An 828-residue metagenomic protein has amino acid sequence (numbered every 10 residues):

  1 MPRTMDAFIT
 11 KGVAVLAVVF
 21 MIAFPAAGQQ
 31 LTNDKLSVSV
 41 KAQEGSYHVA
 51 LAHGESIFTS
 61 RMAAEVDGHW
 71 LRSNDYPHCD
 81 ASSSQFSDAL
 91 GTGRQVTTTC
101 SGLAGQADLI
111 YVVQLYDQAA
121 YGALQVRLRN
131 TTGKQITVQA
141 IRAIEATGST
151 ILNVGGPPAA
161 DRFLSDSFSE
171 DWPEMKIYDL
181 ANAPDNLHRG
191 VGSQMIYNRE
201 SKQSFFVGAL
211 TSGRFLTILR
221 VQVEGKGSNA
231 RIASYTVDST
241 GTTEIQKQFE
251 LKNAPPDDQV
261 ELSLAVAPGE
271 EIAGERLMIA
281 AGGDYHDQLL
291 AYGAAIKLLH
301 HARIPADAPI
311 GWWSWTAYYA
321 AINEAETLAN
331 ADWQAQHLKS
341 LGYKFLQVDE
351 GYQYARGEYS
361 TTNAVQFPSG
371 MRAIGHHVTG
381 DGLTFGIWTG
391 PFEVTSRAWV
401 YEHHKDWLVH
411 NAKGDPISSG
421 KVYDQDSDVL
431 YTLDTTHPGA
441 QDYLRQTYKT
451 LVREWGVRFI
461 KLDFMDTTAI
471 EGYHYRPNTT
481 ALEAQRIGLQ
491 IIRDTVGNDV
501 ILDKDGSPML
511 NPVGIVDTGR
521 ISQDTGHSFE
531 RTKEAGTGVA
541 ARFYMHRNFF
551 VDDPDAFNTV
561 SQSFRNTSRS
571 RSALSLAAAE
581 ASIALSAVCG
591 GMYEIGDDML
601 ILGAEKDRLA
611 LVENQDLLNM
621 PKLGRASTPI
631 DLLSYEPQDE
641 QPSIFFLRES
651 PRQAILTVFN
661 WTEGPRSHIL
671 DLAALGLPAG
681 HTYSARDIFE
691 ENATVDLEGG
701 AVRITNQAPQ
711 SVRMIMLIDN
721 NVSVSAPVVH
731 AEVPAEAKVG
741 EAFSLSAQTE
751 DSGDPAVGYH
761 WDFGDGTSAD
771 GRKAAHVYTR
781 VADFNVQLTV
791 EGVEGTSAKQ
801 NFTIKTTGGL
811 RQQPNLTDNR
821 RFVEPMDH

Functional and structural regions predicted by a protein language model:
Q29-L103, V112: Acidic-aromatic substrate-binding/catalytic surfaces of carbohydrate-active enzymes
Q30-T32, G102-L103, T131, A143 (+2 more regions): Beta-strand-rich recognition/accessory modules
D117-A181, N186-L187, T796: Acidic (Asp/Glu-rich), glycine- and aromatic
A308-K449, W455-Y475: Aromatic-lined carbohydrate-binding/catalytic grooves of carbohydrate-active enzymes
E402-D442, Q446, I487-L602: Glycan-recognition surfaces
S586-C589, E594, Y635-P678, Q710 (+1 more regions): Carbohydrate-binding surface patches
L697-S725: C-terminal beta-strand-rich structural cap/linker in extracellular carbohydrate-active enzymes
N720-F822, M826: Extracellular/lumenal mature domains of secreted and surface-exposed proteins
